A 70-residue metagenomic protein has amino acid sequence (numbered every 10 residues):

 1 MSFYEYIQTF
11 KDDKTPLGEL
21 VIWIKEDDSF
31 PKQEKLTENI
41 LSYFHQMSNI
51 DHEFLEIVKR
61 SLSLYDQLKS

Functional and structural regions predicted by a protein language model:
M1, Q67-S70: Short intrinsically disordered terminal tails
M1-D27: N-terminal acidic leader/helix
F3-Y6, F30, Y43, Y65: Aromatic side chains
K11-T15, D28-Q33, S48-N49, D66: Short alpha-helix boundary/capping elements
W23-P31, I40-H45: Amphipathic alpha-helical segments that form the core helices of the histone-fold
L36-Q67: Short, charge-rich amphipathic interface segments used for partner binding and complex assembly
